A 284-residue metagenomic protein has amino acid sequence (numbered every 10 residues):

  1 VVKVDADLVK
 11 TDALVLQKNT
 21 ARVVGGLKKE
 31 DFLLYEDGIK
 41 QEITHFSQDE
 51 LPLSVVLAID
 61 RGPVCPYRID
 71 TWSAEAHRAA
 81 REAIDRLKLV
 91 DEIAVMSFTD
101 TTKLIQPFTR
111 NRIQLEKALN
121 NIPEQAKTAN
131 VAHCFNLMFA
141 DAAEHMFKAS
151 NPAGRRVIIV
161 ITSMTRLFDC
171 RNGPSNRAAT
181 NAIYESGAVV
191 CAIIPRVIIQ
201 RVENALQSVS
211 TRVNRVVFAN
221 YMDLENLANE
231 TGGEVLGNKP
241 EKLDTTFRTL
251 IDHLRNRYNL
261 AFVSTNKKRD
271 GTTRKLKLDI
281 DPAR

Functional and structural regions predicted by a protein language model:
V1-R284: Scaffold/interface architecture of coatomer-like assemblies
